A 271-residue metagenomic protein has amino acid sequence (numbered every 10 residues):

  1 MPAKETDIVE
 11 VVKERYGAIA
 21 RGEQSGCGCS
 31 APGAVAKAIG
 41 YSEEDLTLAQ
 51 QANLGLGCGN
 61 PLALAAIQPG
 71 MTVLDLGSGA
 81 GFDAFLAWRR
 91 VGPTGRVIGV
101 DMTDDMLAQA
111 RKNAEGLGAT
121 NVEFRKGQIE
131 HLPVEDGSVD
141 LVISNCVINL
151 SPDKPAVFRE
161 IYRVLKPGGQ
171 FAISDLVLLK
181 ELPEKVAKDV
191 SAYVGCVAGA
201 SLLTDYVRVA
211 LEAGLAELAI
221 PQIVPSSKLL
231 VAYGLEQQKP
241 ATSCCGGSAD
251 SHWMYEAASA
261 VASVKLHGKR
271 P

Functional and structural regions predicted by a protein language model:
C27, A213-P271: C-terminal lobe and adjacent flexible extensions of AdoMet/dcAdoMet transferase-like proteins
A31-T72, D83-L86, R90: Conserved alpha-helix/loop element of class I SAM-dependent methyltransferases that forms part of the SAM/SAH-binding
P69, E130-L141: A short acidic, Gly/Pro-enriched loop at the edge of an enzyme's catalytic core that lines a small-molecule cofactor
T103-D105: Conserved SAM/SAH-binding beta-strand->alpha-helix loop
L117-H131: Conserved SAM-binding strand-loop segment of SAM-dependent methyltransferases
P155-Q170: A short glycine-rich, Lys/Arg-flanked "PGG" loop and its adjoining helix->strand segment in the class I
V177-V197: Short, glycine-/aromatic-enriched active-site segment of Class I SAM-dependent methyltransferases
G199-G214: Short alpha-helix
